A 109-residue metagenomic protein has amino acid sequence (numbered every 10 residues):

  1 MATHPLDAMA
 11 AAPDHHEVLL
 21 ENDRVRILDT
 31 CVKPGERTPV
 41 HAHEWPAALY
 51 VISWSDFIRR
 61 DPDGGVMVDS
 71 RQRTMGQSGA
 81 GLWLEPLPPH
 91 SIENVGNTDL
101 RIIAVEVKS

Functional and structural regions predicted by a protein language model:
M1-D14, S109: Basic/polar N-terminal segments that are highly enriched at the extreme N-terminus, encompassing both cleavable
A12-P39, E44-L49, I102-V105: A short glycine-rich, His/Asp/Glu-containing loop-to-beta-strand
H43-I58, D63: Short, conserved beta-strand element in jelly-roll/cupin
E44-W45, P88, T98: A generic "binding-loop/recognition-motif" signal
D63-P86: Short acidic-glycine-tyrosine-enriched beta hairpin
L84, N97-S109: C-terminal partner/receptor-binding element of secreted or periplasmic proteins
I92-G96: Asparagine-centered strand-capping/turn motif at beta-strand->loop junctions
